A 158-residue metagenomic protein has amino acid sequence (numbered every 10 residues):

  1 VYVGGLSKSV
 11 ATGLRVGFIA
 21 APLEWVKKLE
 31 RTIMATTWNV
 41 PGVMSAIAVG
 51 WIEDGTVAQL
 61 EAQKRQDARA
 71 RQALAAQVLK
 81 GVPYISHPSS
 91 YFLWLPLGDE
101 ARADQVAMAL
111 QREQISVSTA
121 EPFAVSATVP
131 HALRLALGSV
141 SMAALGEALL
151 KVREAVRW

Functional and structural regions predicted by a protein language model:
Y2-R65: Conserved core segment of the aminotransferase class I/II
P22-L23, E53, P96-G98, G138-V140: Residue-level recognition of strand-loop junctions within catalytic nucleotide-signaling folds
R31, A73, P88-S90, D104 (+2 more regions): A generic "structured core" feature
R65-A76, P83-P96, V106-A109: Conserved glycine-rich beta-strand-loop-beta hairpin in the small C-terminal domain of fold type I
E100-V106, M142-E147: Short, conserved charged micro-motifs
R112, S126-W158: PLP-dependent enzyme catalytic core of the Aspartate aminotransferase-like
S116: Residue-level detector of anion-binding/catalytic polar loops
